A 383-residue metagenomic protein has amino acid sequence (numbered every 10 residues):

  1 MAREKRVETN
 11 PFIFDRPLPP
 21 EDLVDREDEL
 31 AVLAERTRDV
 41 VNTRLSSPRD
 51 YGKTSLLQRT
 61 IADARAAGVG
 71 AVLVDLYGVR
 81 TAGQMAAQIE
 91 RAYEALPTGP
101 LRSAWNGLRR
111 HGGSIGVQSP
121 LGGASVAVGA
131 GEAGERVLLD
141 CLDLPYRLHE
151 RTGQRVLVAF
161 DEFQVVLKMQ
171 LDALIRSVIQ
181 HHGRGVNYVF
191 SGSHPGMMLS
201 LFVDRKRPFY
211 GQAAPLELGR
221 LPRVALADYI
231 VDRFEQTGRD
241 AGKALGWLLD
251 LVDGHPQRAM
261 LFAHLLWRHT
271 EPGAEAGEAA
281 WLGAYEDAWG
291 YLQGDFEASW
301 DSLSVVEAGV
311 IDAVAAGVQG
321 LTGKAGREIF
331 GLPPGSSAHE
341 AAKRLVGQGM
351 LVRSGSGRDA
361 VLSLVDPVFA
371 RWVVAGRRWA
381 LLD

Functional and structural regions predicted by a protein language model:
M1-T43, P48, G99, G113 (+3 more regions): A short, basic N-terminal segment
A2-N10, G290-D383: C-terminal leucine-rich, beta-strand-based interaction scaffolds used for sensing/assembly
T37-R38, D253, W267, D312-Q319: Short, locally clustered residues in the helix-turn-helix/winged-helix DNA-binding domain
V41-Y51, S55-L157, V186, S336: P-loop NTPase nucleotide-binding core
S55, N187-E235: Alpha-helical sensor/transducer elements of the RecA-like P-loop NTPase core
E150-T152, V156-L157, V165-Q170, S177-K206: Sensor-1/coupling segment of RecA-like P-loop NTPase cores
V231-D295: Amphipathic alpha-helical "lid/sensor" segments that cap RecA-like P-loop NTPase cores
